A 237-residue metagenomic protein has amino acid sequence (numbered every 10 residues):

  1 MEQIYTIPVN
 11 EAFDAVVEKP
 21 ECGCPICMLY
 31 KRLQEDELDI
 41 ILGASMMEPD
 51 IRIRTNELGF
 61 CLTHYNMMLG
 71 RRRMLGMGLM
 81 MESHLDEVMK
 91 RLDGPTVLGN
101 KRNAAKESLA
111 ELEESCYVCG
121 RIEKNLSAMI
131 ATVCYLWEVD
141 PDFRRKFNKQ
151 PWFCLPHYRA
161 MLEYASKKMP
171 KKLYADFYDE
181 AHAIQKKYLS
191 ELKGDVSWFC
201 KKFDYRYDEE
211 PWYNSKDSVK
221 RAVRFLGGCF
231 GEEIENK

Functional and structural regions predicted by a protein language model:
M1-K237: Intrinsically disordered, low-complexity regulatory regions of eukaryotic proteins
